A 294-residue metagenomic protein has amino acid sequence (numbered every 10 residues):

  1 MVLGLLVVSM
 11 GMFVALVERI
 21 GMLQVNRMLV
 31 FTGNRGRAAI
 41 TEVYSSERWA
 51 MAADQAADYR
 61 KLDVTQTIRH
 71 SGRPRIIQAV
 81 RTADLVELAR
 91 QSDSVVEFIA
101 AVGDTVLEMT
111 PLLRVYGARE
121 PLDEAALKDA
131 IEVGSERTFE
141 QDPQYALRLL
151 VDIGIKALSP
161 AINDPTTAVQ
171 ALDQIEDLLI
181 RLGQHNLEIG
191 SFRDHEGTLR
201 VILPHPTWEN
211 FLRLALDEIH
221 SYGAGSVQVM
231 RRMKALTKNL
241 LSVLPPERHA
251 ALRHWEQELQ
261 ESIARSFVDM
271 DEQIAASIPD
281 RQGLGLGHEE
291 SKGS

Functional and structural regions predicted by a protein language model:
M1-S9: Small-residue-enriched core segments of transmembrane alpha-helices in multipass membrane transport and channel
F13-E97, A101, T110-S294: Short basic (Lys/Arg) and small-residue
